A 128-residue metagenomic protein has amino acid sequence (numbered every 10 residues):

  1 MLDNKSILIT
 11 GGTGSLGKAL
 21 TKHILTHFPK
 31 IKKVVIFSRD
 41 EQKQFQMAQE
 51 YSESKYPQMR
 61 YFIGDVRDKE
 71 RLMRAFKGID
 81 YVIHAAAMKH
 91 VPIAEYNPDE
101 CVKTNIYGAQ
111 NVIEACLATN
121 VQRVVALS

Functional and structural regions predicted by a protein language model:
K5-F28: N-terminal Rossmann NAD(P)H-binding glycine-rich loop of SDR-like oxidoreductase domains
P29-K43: Conserved glycine-rich Rossmann-like NAD(P)H-binding loop of the short-chain dehydrogenase/reductase
S38, F62-I63, K103: Conserved residues in the N-terminal Rossmann fold of short-chain dehydrogenase/reductase
Q42, R67, K89: Adenine-nucleotide cofactor-binding loop residues
M47-Y56: Short, conserved SAM-binding/catalytic segment of Class I S-adenosyl-L-methionine-dependent methyltransferases
R60-Y81: Conserved Rossmann-fold cofactor-binding substructure of NAD(P)-dependent oxidoreductases
Y81-H84, M88-S128: Conserved Rossmann-fold NAD(P)-dependent oxidoreductase catalytic core, especially the SDR/UDP-sugar
